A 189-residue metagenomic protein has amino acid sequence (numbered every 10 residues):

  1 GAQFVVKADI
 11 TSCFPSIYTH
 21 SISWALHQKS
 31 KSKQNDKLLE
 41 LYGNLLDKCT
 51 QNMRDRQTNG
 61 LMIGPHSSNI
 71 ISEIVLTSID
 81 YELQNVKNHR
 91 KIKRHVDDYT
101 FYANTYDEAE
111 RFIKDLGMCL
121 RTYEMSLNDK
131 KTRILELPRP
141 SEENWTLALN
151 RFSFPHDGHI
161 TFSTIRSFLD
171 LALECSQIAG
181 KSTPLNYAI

Functional and structural regions predicted by a protein language model:
G1-V96, Y102-D115, G158-I189: Conserved polymerase palm-domain catalytic core
Y106-S167, L171-E174: Polymerase palm active-site segment centered on the conserved acidic dipeptide of motif C
